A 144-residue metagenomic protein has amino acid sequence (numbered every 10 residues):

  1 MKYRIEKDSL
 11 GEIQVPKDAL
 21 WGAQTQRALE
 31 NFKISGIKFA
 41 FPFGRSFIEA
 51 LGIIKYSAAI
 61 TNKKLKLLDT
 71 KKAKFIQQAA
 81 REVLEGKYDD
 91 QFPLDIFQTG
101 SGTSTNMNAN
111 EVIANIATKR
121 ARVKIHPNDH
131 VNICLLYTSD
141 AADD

Functional and structural regions predicted by a protein language model:
M1-L136: Conserved, well-structured ligand/cofactor-binding cores
K64, D143-D144: A very general structural signal that marks isolated residues within well-ordered alpha-helical segments
Y137-A142: Conserved small/polar residues in nucleotide/adenosyl-binding loops
